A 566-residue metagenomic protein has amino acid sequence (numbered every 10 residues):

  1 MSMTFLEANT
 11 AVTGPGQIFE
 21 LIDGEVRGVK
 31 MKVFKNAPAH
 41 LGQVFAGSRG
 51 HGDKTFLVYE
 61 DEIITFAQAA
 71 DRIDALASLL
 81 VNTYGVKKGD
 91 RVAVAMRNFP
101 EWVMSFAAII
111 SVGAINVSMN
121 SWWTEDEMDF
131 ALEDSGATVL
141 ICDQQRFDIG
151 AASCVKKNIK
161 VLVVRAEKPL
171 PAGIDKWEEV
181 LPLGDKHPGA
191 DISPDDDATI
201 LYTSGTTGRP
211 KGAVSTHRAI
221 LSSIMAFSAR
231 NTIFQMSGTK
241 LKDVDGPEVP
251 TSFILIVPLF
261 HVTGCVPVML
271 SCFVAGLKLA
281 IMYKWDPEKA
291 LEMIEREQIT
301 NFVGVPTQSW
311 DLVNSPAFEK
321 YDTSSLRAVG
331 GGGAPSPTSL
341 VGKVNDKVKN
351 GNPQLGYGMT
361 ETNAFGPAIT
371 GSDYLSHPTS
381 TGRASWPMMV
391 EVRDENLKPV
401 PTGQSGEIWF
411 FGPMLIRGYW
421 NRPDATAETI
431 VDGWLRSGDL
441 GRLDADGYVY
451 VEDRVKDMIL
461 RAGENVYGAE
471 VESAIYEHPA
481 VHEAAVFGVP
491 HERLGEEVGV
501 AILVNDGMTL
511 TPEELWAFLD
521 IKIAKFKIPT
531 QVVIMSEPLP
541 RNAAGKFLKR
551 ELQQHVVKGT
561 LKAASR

Functional and structural regions predicted by a protein language model:
M1-Q17, S111-E179, D506-M508: Structural core segment of the AMP-binding/adenylate-forming
I22-G24, D61, Q145-P194, R209 (+2 more regions): ANL superfamily adenylate-forming
V33-A37, D53-K87, R91-F99, V103-A107 (+1 more regions): Conserved AMP-binding/adenylate-forming core of the ANL superfamily
T65-A67, A198-A226: Conserved AMP-binding A3 loop
W123, D129, L140-C142, F302 (+8 more regions): AMP-binding/adenylate-forming catalytic core of the ANL superfamily
G184-Y202, G208-R209, T239, V244-S252: Conserved pre-ATP/AMP-binding loop-to-beta segment of ANL
L221-I256, F260-T300, S315: Conserved AMP-binding/adenylation subdomain of ANL enzymes
V274-L277, R296-G304, V313-S376, M389 (+1 more regions): Gly/Ser/Thr-rich phosphate-binding loop
